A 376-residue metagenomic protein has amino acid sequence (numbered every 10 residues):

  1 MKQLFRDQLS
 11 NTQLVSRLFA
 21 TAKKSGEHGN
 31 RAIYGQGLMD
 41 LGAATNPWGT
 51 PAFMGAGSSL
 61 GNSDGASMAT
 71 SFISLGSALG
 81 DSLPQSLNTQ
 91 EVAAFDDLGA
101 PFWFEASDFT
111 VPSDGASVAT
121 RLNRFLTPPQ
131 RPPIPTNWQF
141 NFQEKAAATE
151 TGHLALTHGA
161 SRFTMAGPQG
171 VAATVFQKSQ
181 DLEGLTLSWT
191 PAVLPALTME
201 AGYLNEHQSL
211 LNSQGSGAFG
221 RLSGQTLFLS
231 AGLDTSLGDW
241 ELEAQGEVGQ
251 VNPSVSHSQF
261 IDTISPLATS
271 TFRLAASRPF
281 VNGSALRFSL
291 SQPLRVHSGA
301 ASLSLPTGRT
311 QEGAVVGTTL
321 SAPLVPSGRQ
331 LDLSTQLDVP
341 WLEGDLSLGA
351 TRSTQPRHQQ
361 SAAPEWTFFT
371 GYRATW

Functional and structural regions predicted by a protein language model:
M1-A32: Hydrolase catalytic cores
H28-G49: Caspase-like cysteine protease fold
A44-I134: Secreted peptidase-domain scaffold signal
E105-V248, Q360: Outer membrane beta-barrel translocator domains of Type V secretion systems
T136-H153, T157, S258, G299-A314 (+1 more regions): A subset of solvent-exposed loop/turn segments in beta-rich extracellular surface proteins, enriched in glycine
T174-V175, G184, L197-E200, L204-S223 (+2 more regions): Outer membrane beta-barrel transmembrane domains
T335, V339, A363-W376: Outer-membrane beta-barrel "beta-signal"
